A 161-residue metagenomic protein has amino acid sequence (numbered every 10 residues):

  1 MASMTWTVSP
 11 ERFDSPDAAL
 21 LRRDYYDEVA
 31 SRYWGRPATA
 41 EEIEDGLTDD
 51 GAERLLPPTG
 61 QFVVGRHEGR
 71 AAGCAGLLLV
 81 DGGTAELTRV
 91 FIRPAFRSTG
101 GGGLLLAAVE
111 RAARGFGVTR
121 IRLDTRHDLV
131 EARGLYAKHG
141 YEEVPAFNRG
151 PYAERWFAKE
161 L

Functional and structural regions predicted by a protein language model:
A2, R155-L161: Terminal substrate-recognition subdomain of acyl/acetyltransferases
W6-T84, T88, R93-P94, L106-A107 (+3 more regions): Acetyl-CoA-dependent GNAT
E42-D45, F96-R97, H139, E154-W156: Short, intrinsically disordered/low-complexity patches at protein termini and at juxtamembrane boundaries
G82-T84, R120, E154: A generic structural signal for beta-strand entry/edge sites
F91, R122, A158: Short aromatic/hydrophobic contact patches that present stacked aromatics for nucleic-acid/ligand binding
T99, G103, G115, H127-A153: Conserved active-site alpha-helix within GNAT-family acetyltransferase domains
L106, A113-T125: Conserved GNAT acetyl-CoA-binding A-motif
